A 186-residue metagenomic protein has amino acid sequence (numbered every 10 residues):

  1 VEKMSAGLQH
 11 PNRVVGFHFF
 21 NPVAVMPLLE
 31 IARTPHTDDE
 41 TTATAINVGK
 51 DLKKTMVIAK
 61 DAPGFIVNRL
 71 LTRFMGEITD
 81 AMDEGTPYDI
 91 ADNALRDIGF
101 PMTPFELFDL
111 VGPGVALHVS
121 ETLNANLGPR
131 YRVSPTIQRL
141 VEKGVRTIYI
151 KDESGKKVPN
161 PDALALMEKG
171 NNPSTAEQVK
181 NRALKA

Functional and structural regions predicted by a protein language model:
V1-A186: N-terminal glycine-rich phosphate-binding loop for ADP-containing cofactors
